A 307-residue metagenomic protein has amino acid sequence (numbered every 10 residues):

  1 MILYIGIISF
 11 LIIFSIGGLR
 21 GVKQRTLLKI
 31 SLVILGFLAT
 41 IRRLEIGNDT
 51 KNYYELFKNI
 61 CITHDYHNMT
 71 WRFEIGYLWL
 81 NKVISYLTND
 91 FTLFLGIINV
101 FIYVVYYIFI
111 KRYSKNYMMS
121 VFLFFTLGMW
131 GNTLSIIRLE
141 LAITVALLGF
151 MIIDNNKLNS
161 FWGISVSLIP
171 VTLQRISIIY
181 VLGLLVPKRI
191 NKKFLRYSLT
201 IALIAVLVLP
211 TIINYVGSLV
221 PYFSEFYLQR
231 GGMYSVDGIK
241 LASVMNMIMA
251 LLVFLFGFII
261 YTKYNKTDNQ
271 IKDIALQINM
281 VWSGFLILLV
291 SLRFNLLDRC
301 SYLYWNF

Functional and structural regions predicted by a protein language model:
V22-K23, K29-I30, Y107-L127: Transmembrane-helix signature of polytopic, membrane-embedded enzymes that assemble or transfer cell-envelope glycans
K51-I62, Y66-N89: Short hydrophobic/aromatic helix or loop-helix immediately within or flanking a transmembrane segment in polytopic
K51-Y54, Y66, L78, L184-Y302: Alpha-helical transmembrane segments and terminal signal-anchor/GPI-anchor hydrophobic tails, characterized by long
N81-S85, F94-V105, V145, F307: Transmembrane alpha-helices of multi-pass, membrane-embedded glycan-processing enzymes that use lipid-linked
F94-I97, W130-R138, L297-C300: Membrane-embedded glycan-lipid processing machinery
M118-I136, E140-L147: Membrane-embedded helix bundles of polyisoprenyl
T126-M129, F161-V186, L288: Membrane-interface alpha helices of multi-pass inner-membrane proteins
A146-F161: Membrane-interface transmembrane helices that cradle and orient dolichyl/undecaprenyl
